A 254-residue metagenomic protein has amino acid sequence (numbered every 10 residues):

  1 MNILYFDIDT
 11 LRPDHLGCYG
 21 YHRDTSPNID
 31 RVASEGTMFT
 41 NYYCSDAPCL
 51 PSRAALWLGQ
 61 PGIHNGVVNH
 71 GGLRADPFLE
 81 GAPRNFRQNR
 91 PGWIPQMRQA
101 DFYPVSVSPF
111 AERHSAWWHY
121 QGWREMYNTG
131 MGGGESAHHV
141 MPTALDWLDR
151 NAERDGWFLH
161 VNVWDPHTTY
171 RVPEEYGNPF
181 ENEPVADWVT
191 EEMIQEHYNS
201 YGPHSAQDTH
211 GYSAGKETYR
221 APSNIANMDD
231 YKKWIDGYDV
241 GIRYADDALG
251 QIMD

Functional and structural regions predicted by a protein language model:
M1-D254: Catalytic domains that recognize anionic headgroups
